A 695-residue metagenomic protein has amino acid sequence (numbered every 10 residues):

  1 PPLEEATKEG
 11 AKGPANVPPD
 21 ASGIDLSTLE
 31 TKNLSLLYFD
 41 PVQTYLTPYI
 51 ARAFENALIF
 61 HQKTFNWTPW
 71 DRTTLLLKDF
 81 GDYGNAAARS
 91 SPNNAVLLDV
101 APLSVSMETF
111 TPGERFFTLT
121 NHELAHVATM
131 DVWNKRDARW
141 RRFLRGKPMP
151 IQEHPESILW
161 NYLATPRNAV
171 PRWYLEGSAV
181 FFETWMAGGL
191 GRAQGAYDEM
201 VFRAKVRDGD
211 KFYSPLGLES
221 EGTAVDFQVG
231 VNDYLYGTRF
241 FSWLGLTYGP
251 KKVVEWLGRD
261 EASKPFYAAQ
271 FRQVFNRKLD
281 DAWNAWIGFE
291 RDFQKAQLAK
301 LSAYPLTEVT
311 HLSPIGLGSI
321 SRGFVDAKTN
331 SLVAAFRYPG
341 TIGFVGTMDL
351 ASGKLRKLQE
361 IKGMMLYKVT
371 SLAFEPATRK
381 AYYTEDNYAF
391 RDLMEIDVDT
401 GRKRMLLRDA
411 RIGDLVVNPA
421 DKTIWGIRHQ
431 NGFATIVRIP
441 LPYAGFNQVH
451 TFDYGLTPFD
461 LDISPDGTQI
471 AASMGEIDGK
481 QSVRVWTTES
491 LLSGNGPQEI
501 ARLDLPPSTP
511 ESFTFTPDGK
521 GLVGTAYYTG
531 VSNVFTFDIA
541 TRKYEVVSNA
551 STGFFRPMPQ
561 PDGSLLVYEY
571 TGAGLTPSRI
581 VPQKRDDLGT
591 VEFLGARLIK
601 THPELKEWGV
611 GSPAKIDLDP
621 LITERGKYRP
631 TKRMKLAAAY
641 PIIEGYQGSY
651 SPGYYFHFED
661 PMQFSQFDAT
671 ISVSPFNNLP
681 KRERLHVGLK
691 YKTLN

Functional and structural regions predicted by a protein language model:
P2-P19, D25-E30, F227-N232, E255-F374 (+3 more regions): Beta/coil-rich, acidic/histidine-enriched accessory regions frequently appended to metallopeptidases
P2-T165, P171, G188, T223-D226: Juxtacatalytic substrate-recognition/specificity segment
H61, P166-A196, F202-R277: Active-site-proximal alpha-helical
R192, L317, A335-G346, K362-Y367 (+11 more regions): A flexible loop/linker signature enriched in serine peptidases of the S9 family
A299, F336, A526, T576 (+1 more regions): Outer-membrane beta-barrel initiation region
T307-P314, K354-K362, R402-L407, G445-T451 (+2 more regions): A short beta-strand motif characteristic of beta-propeller blades
K328-N330, A377-R379, A420-K422, D466-T468 (+2 more regions): Short coil/turn segments that connect the beta-strands within blades of beta-propeller domains
D349-G353, D397-G401, P440-A444, T488-L492 (+2 more regions): Short loop/turn segments that connect beta-strands within beta-propeller blades
